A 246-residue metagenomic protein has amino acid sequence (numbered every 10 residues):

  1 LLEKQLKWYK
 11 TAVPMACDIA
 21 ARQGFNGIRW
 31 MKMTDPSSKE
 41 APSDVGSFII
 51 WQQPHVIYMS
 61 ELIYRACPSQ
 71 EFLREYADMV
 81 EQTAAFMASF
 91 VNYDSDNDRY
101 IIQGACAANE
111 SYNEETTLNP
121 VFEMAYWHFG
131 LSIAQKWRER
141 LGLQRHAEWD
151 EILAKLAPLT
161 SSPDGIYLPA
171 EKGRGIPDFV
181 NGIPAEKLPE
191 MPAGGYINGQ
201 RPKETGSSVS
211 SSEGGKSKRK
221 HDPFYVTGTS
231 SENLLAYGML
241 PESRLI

Functional and structural regions predicted by a protein language model:
L1-P14, I49-Y58, L62-A66, R74 (+1 more regions): Active-site core of glycosidic bond-cleaving carbohydrate-active enzymes
L1-Y58, Y64-E75, M79, T83 (+1 more regions): Helix-terminus loop motifs that line ligand-binding clefts
G27, A107, G165-Y167: Glycine-centered flexibility motif
W30-M33, Y112, D178: Short, solvent-exposed polar/charged micro-motifs at secondary-structure junctions
P42-G46, N113, K220: Residues at structural and domain junctions
Q82-R140: Acidic/histidine-rich catalytic neighborhood
